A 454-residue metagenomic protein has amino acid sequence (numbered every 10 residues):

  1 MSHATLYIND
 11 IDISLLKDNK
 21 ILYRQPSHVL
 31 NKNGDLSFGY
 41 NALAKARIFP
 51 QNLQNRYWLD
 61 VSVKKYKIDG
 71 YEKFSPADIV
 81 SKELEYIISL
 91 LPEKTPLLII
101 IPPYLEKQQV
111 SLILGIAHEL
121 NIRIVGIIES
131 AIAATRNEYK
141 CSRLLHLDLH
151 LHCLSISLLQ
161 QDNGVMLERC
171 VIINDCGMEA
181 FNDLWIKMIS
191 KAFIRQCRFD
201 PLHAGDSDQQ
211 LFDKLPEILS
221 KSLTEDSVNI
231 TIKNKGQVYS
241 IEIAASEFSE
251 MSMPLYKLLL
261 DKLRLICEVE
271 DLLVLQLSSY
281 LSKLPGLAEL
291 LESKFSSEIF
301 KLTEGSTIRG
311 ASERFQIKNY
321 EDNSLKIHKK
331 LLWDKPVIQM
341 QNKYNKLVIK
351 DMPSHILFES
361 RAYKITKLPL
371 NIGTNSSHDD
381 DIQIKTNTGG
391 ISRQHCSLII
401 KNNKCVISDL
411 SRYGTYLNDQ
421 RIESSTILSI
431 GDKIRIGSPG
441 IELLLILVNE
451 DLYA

Functional and structural regions predicted by a protein language model:
M1-A4, N121-H150, G310-I317: Conserved phosphate-binding catalytic cores of ATP/NTP-utilizing and phosphoryl-transfer enzymes
M1-R24, N137-E168, W185, K221-S227: Gly/Thr-rich phosphate-binding beta-strand-loop-beta motif of the actin/hexokinase/Hsp70
I11-L98, S222-D226, I230: Conserved phosphate-binding loops in N-terminal lobes of ATP-dependent enzymes of the actin/Hsp70/sugar-kinase
P76-Y139: Active-site neighborhood for divalent-cation/phosphate handling
Q160-A245, S279: Phosphate-binding glycine-rich/basic clefts of nucleotide- and phosphate-handling proteins, predominantly
K221-W333: Helical "lid/coupling" subdomains associated with nucleotide-phosphate turnover
Q316-G389, I399, L428, G437 (+1 more regions): Intrinsically disordered, low-complexity acidic Ser/Thr-rich regulatory segments
D380-I382, H395-K433: Forkhead-associated
